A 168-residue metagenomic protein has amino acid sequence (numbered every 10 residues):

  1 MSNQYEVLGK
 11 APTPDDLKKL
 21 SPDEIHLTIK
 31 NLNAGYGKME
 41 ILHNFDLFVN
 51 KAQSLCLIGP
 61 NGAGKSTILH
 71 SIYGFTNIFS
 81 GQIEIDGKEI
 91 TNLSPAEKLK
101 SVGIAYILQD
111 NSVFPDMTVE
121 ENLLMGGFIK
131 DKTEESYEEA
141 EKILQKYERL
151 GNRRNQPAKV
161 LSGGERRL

Functional and structural regions predicted by a protein language model:
M1-N33: ABC-family P-loop ATPase nucleotide-binding domain
I29-L32, E40-Q53, G81: Conserved beta-strand
G37, L55, M117-E138, K146-E148: ABC-type ATPase nucleotide-binding domains, specifically the catalytic core motifs of the NBD
I58-P60: The feature captures the beta-strand-to-loop junction immediately N-terminal to the Walker
Y73: Helix-to-loop junction immediately C-terminal to a conserved catalytic motif
N77, E89-A105, D110, T133-E134 (+1 more regions): ABC ATPase NBD coupling module
G81-E89, K100-V102, E135-A140, Q145: Conserved ABC transporter NBD signature motif
P157-L161: Conserved ABC ATPase signature
